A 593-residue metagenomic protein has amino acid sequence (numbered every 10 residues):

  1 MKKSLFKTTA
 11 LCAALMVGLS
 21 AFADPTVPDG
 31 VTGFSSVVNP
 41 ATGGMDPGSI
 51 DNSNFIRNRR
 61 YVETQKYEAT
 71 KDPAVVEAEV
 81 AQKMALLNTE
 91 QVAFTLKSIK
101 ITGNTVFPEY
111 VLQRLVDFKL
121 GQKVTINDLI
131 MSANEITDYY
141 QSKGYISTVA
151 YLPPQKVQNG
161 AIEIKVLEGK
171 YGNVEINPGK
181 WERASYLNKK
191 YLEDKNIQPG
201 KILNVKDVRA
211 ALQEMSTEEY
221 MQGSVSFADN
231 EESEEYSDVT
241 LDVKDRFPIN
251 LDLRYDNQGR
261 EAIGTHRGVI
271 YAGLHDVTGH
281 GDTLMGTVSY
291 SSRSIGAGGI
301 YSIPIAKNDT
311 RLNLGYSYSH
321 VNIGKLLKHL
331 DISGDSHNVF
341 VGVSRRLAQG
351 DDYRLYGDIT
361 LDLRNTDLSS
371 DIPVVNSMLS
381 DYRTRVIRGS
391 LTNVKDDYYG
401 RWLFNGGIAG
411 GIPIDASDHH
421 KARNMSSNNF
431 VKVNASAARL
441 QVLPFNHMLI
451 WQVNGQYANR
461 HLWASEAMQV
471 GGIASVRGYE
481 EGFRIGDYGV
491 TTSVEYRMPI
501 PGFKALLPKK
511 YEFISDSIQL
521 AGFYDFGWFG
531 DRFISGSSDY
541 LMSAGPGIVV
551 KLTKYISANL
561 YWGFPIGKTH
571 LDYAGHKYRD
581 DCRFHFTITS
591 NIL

Functional and structural regions predicted by a protein language model:
K2-S4, D24-G259, T287-G296, V453-G455: Periplasmic polypeptide-binding modules associated with outer-membrane biogenesis and secretion
G223, I249-L251, T278-L284, K307-L312 (+7 more regions): Repeated loop/turn-to-beta-strand initiation elements of outer-membrane beta-barrel proteins
S226-F227, I249-G259, I270, L274 (+6 more regions): Transmembrane beta-strand segments that form the barrel wall of outer-membrane beta-barrel proteins
L251-L253, A272, L284-V288, L312-Y316 (+9 more regions): Membrane-embedded beta-strand positions of outer-membrane beta-barrel proteins
N257-G259, D276, V288-S292, Y316-N322 (+11 more regions): Transmembrane beta-strands of outer-membrane beta-barrel pores
Q258-R267, G286-G298, R484-D487, S538-D539 (+1 more regions): Solvent-exposed loop/turn segments connecting transmembrane beta-strands in outer-membrane beta-barrel proteins
R311-A464: Transmembrane beta-strand segments of outer-membrane beta-barrel domains in Gram-negative and organellar OMPs
K421-L593: C-terminal transmembrane beta-barrel domains of outer membrane proteins
